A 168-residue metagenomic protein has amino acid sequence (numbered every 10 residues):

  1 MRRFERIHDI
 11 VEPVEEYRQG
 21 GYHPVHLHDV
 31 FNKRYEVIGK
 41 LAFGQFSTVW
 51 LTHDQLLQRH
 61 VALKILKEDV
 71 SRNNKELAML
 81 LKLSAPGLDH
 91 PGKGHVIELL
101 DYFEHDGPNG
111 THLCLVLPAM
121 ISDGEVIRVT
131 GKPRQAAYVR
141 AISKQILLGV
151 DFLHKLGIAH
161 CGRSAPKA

Functional and structural regions predicted by a protein language model:
M1-A168: Intrinsically disordered, low-complexity regulatory segments of kinases
